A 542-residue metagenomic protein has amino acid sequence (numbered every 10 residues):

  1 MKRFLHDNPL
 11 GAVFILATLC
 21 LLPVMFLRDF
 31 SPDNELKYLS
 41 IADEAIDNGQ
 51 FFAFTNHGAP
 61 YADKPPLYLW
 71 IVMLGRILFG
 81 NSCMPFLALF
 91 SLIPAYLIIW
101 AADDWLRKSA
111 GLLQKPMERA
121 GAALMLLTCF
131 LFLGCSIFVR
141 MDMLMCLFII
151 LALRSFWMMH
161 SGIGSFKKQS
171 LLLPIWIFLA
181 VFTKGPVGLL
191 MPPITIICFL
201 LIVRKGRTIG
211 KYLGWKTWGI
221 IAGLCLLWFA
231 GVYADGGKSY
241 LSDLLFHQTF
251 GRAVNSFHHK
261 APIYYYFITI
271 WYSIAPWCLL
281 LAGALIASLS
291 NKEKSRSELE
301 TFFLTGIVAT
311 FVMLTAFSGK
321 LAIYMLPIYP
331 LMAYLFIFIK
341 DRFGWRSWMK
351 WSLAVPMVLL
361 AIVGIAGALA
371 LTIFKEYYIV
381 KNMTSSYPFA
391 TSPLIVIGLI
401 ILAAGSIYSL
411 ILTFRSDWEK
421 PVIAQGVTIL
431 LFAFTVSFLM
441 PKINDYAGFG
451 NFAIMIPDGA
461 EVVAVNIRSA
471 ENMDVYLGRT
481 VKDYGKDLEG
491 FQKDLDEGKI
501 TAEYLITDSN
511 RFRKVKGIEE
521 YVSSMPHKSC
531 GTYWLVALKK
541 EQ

Functional and structural regions predicted by a protein language model:
M1-M349, F374, D417, M525 (+1 more regions): Membrane-integral, polyisoprenol-dependent glycosyltransferases of the GT-C/oligosaccharyltransferase superfamily
L171, I175, A287-Y484, L488-Q542: Membrane-embedded architecture of ER/inner-membrane glycosylation machinery
